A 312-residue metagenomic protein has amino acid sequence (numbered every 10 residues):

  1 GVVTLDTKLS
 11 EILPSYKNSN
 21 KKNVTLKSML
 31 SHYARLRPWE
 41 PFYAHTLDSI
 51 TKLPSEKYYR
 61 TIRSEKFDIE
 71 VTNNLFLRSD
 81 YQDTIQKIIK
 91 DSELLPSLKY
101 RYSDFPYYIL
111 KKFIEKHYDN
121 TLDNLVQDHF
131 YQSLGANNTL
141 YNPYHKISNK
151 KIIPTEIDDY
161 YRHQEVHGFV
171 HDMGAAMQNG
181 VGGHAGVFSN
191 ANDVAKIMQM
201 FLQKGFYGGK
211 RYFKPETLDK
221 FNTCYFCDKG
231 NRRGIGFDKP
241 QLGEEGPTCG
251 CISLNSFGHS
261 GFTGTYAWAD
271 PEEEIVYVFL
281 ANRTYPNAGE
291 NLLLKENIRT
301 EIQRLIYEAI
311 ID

Functional and structural regions predicted by a protein language model:
G1: Glycine-centered, phosphate/nucleic-acid-interacting loop/turn motifs that mediate DNA/RNA or nucleotide
T4-S19, Q132-S133: Short, glycine/proline-biased beta-turn/loop segments that scaffold the active-site neighborhood
L5, T72-R78, T139, A267-D270 (+1 more regions): A short, well-structured edge-of-sheet supersecondary motif
N18, E165, D172, A288-G289 (+1 more regions): Short, conserved catalytic-motif segment at the N-terminal edge
K21-L254: Short, surface-exposed loop or secondary-structure junction motifs that flank catalytic or metal-binding residues
H259-D312: Structured C-terminal helix/loop/strand segments within mature extracytoplasmic catalytic/sensor domains
